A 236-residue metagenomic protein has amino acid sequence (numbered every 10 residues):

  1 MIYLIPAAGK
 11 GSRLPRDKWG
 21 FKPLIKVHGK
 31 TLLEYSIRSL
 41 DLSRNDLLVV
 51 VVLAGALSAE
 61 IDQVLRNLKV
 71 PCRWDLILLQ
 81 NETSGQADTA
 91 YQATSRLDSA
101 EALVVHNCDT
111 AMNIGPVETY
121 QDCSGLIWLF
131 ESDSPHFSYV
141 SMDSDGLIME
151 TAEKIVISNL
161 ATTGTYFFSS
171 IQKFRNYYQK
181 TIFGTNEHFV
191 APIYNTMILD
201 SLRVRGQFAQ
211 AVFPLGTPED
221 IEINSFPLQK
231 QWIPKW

Functional and structural regions predicted by a protein language model:
I2-I5, R13, K26, K30-V105: Conserved N-terminal catalytic core of the sugar/cofactor nucleotidyltransferase
Y3, A161-W236: Conserved alpha/beta core of the MobA/IspD/sugar-nucleotide pyrophosphorylase nucleotidyltransferase superfamily
K10-R16: Short acidic/His/Gly/Ser-rich catalytic and metal-binding motifs that mark active-site loops of diverse hydrolases
W19-L24: Short alpha-helical oligomerization interface
N81-Q86, P135, S158, V212-L215: A short acidic, often aromatic-flanked loop/helix-cap motif at beta-alpha or helix-coil junctions that lines enzyme
T89-R96, S141-M142, E219-S225: Short, surface-exposed amphipathic charged segments that create phosphate/polyanion-binding patches used for binding
C108: Short acidic donor-binding/metal-coordinating loop in glycosyltransferase active sites
A111-G184: Conserved core of the sugar-phosphate nucleotidyltransferase
